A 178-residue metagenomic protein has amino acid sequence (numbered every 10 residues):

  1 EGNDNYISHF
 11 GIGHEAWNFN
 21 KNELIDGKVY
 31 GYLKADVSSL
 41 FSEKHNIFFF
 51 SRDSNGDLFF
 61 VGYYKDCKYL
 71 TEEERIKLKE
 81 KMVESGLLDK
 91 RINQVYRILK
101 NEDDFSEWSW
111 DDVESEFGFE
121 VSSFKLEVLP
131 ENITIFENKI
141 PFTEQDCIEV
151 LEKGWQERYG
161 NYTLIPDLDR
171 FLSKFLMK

Functional and structural regions predicted by a protein language model:
E1-F41, K174: Compositionally biased, charged N-terminal/linker segments
E1-H9, E72-K178: Contiguous surface segments at macromolecular interaction interfaces
N3, I12-H14, K28, Y32 (+5 more regions): Intrinsically disordered, low-complexity regions
F10-A16, K21-E23, S51-D53, K65-T71 (+1 more regions): Short, flexible loop/turn elements at secondary-structure junctions
N22, G27, G56, E137-K139: Intrinsic-disorder/low-complexity loop/linker signature
Y32-E74: Aromatic- and glycine-enriched beta-alpha-beta binding-site module
